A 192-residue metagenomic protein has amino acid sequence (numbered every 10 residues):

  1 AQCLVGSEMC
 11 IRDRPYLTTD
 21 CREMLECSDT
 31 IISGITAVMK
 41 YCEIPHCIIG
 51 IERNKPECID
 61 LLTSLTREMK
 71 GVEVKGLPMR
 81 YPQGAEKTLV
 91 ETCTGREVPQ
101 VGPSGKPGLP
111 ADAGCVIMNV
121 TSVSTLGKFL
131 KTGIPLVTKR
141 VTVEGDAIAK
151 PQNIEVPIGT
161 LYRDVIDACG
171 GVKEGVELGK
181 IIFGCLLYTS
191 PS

Functional and structural regions predicted by a protein language model:
A1-G6, I11, Y188-S192: Single conserved hydrophobic/aromatic residue that forms the stacking wall/gate of nucleotide- or nucleobase-binding
S7, Y16, V38-E43: Structural motif at membrane-water interfaces of alpha-helical integral membrane proteins
R12-D20, A147: Gly-rich Lys/Arg/Thr-decorated short loops/hinges at beta-loop-alpha junctions or inter-strand turns that position
T19-T30, M118, P157: Short alpha-helix boundary/capping segments
C27-K40: Histidine-anchored nucleotide/phosphate-binding helix
P45-Y162, A168-G175: Hydrophobic alpha-helical positions that pack around
G145, I182-L187: A glycine-rich phosphate-binding loop feature that marks nucleotide/adenosyl-phosphate handling sites
E174-I182: Short loop-to-beta-strand transition segments
